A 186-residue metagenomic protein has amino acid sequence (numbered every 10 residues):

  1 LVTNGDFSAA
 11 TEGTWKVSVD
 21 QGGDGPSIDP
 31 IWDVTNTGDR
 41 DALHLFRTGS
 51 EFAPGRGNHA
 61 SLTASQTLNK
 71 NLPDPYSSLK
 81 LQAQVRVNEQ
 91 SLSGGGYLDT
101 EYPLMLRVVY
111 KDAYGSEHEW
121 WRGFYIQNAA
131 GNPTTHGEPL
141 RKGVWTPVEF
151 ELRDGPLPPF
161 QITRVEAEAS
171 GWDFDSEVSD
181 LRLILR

Functional and structural regions predicted by a protein language model:
D6-E51: Extracellular glycan-recognition surfaces and repeat-rich motifs
F7, T63-D112, V148-F150, L181: Extra-cytoplasmic beta-strand recognition segments
V19-D33, E51-N58, A130-V144: Surface-exposed intrinsically disordered loops and tails
I28, A42-P75, W121-A129: Secreted extracellular polysaccharide-interacting domains
L79, Q161-T163: Exposed beta-strand face motif in extracellular beta-rich ectodomains
K111-F160: Extracellular carbohydrate recognition and processing domains and analogous Trp-centered ligand-binding platforms
K142-V144, G155-Q161, E168-L185: Extracellular carbohydrate recognition
